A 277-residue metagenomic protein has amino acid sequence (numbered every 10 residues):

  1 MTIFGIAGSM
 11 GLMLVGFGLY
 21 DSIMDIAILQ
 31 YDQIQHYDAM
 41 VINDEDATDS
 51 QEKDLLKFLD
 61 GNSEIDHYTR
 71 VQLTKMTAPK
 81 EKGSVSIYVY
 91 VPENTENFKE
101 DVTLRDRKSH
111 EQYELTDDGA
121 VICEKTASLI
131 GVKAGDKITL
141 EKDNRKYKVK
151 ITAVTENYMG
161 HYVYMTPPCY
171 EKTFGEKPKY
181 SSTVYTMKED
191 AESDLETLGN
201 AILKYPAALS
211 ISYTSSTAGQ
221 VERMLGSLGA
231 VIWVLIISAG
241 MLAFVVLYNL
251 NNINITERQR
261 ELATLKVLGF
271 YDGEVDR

Functional and structural regions predicted by a protein language model:
M1-G8, N254: N-terminal Sec/SRP start-transfer signal
G8-Y37, N252: Alpha-helical transmembrane segments
I23, A27, D194-F244, I253-E257: Peri-transmembrane interface segments
L29-Q33, Y37, K53-K137, K148-K150 (+1 more regions): Short beta-strand boundary microenvironments
I34-Q35, E114, V154-A191, E196 (+1 more regions): Small-residue transmembrane helix packing/gating motifs
T48-D54, D190-G199: Short, conserved charged micro-motifs
N251-A263, E274: Transmembrane helix boundary and interhelical loop/hinge segments in multi-pass membrane proteins
